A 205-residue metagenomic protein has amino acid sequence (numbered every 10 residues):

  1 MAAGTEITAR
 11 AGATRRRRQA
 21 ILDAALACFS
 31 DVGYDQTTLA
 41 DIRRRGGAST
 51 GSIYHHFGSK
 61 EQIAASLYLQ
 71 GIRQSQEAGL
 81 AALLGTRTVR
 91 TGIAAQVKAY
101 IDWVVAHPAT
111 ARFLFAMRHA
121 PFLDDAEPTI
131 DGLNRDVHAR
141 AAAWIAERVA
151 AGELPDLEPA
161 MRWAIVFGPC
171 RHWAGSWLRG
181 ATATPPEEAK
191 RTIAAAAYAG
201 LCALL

Functional and structural regions predicted by a protein language model:
M1-R16, A27, R179, L205: N-terminal intrinsically disordered/low-complexity leader segments
I7-A9, A20, C28-Q62, S66: Helix-turn-helix
T14, L22, A64, Y68 (+6 more regions): Amphipathic, non-transmembrane alpha-helical scaffold segments
R17-A25, I42, L67-G71, S75 (+2 more regions): Generic hydrophobic, amphipathic alpha-helix propensity
S66, L80-A109, R162-V166, K190: Hydrophobic alpha-helical connector segments
R73-Q76, D124-A151, A160-A164, G175 (+1 more regions): Amphipathic alpha-helical packing segments from all-alpha helical-bundle domains
D102-A106, A143, E147, W163-T184 (+1 more regions): Amphipathic C-terminal alpha-helical segment
V105-D125, A142, G175-R179: Amphipathic alpha-helical segments used for helix-helix packing
